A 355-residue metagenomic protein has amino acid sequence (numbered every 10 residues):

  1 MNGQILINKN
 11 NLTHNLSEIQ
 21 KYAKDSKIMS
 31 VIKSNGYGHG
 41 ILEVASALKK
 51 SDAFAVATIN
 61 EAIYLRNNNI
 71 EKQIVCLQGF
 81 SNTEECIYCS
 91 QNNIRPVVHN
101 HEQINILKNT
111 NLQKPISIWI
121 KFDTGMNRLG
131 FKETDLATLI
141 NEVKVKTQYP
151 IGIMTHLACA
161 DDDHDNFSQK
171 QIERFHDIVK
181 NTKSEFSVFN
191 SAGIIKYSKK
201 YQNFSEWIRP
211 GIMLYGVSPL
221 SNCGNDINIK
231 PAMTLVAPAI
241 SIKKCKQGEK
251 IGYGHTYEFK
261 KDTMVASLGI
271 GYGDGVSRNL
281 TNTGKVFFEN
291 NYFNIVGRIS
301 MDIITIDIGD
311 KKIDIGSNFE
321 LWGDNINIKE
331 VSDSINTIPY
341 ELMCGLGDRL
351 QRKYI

Functional and structural regions predicted by a protein language model:
N2-K9, T13, E61, F80-T83 (+2 more regions): Active-site anion/phosphate-binding pocket segments in diverse small-molecule metabolic enzymes
G3-I7, N11-T13, S26-I178, T182-E185 (+1 more regions): Active-site-proximal beta-alpha core segment in soluble small-molecule metabolic enzymes
L16-S17: Solvent-exposed alpha-helix faces
Y22: Conserved PLP-enzyme active-site core in the AAT-like
